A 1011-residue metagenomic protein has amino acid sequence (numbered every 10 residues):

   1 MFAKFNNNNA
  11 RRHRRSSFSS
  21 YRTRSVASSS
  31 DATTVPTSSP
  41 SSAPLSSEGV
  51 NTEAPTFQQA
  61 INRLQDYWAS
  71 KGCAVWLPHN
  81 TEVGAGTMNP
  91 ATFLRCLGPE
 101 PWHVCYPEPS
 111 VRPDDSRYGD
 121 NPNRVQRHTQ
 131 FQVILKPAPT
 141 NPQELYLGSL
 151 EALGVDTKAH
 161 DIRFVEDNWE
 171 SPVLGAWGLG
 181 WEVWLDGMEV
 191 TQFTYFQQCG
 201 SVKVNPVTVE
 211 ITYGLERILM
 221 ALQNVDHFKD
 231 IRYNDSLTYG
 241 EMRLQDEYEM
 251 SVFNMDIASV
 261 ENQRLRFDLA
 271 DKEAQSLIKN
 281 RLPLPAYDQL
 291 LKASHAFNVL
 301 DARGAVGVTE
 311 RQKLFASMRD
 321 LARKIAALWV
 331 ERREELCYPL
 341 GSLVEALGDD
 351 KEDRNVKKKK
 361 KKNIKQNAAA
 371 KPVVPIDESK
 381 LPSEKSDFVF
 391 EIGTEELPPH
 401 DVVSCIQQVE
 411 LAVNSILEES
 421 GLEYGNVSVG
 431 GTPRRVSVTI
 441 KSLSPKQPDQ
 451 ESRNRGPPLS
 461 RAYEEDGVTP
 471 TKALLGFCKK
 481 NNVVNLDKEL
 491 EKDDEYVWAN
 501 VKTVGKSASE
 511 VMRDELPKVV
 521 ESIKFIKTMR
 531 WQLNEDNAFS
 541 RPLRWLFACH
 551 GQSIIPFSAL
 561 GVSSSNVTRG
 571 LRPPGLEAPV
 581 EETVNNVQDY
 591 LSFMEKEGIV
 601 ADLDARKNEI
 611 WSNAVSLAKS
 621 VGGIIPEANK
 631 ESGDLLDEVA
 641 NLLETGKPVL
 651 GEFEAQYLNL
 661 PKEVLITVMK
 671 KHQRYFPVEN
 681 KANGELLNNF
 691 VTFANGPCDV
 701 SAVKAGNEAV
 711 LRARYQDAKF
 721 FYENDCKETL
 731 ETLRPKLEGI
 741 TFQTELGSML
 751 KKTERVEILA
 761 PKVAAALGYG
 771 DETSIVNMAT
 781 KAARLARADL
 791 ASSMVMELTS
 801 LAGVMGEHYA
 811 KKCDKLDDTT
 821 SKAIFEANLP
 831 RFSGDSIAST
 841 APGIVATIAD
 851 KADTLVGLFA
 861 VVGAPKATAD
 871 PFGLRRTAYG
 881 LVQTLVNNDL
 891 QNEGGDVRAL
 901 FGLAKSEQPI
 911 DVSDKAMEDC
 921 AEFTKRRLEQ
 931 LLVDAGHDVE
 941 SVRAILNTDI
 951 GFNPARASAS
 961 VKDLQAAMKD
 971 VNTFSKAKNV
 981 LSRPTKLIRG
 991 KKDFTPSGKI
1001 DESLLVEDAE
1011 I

Functional and structural regions predicted by a protein language model:
M1-S46: N-terminal chloroplast transit peptides
S17, A32-V35, S39-L45, G49 (+1 more regions): Amphipathic alpha-helical "coupling" segments that flank catalytic cores
